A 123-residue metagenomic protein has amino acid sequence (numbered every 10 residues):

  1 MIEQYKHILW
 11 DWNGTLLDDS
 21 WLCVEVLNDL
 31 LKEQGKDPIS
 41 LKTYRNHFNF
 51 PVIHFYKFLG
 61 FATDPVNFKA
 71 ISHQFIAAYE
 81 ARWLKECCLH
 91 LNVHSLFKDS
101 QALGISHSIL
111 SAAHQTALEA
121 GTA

Functional and structural regions predicted by a protein language model:
E3-H94, L103-S106, T116-E119: N-terminal helical cap/lid subdomain that shapes the substrate entry/recognition surface in HAD-like hydrolases
T122-A123: Histidine/lysine/aspartate-rich catalytic loop segments that bind and position anionic ligands
